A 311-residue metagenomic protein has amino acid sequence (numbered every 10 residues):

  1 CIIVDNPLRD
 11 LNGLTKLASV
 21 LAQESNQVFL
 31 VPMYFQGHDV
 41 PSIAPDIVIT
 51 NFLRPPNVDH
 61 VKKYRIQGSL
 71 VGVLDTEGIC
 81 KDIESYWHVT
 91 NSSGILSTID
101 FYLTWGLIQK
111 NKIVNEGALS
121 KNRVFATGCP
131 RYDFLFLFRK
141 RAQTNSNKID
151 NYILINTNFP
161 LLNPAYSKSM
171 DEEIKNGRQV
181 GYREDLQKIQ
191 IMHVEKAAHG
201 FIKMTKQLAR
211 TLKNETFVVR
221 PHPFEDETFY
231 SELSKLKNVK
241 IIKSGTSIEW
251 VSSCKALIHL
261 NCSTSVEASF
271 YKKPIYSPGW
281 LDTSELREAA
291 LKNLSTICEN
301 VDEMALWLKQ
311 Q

Functional and structural regions predicted by a protein language model:
C1-Q143, I155-N158, L162-N163, S265: Active-site and donor-binding regions of nucleotide-sugar-utilizing enzymes
G13, W105, H193-K203, T296 (+1 more regions): Soluble or luminal CAZymes and related metallo-dependent hydrolases
Q27, P45-V48, S69-L70, S234-I242 (+2 more regions): Active-site regions of enzymes building and remodeling cell-envelope glycoconjugates
F29, I49, G72, F101-L103 (+7 more regions): Hydrophobic/aromatic beta-strand patches that form the interior of the parallel beta-sheet core in alpha/beta enzyme
F35-D39, G245-E249, E303: Short acidic active-site motifs
P55, H199-I202, V218-V266, F270-Y271 (+1 more regions): Donor nucleotide-activated moiety binding/catalytic core segment of transferases that use nucleotide-activated donors
L137-E232: Conserved catalytic-core segment of nucleotide-activated headgroup transferases in glycan assembly
S231-L236, S263-Q311: Catalytic binding pocket for nucleotide-activated donors in carbohydrate/polymer assembly enzymes
